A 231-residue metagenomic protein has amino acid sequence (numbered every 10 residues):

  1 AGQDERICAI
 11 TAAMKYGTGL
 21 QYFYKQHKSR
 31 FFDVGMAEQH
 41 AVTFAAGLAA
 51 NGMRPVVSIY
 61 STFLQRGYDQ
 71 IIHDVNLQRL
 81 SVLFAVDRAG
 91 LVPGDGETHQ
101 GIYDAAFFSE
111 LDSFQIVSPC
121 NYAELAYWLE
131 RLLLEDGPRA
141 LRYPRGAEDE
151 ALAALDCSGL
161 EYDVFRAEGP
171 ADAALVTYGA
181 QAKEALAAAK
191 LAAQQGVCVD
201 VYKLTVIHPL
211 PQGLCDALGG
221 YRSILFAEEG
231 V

Functional and structural regions predicted by a protein language model:
A1-Q3, G19-K25, I102-D112, A123-Q194 (+1 more regions): Glycine-/acidic-rich phosphate or pyrophosphate-binding loops and their flanking alpha/beta elements
A1-Y127, R131-G137, A147: Thiamine diphosphate
C8-I10, A173-V176, L225: Conserved beta-strand elements of the Class I
A13, R88-G90, R145-E148, G179-A180 (+2 more regions): Glycine-rich beta-alpha junction loops
A49-A50, P170-D172, G220-R222: Short acidic/histidine-rich motifs immediately flanking catalytic phosphotransfer sites in two-component signaling
S58, S223-G230: Periplasmic-binding protein-like
L83-D87, R142-P144, T177, A227-E228: Short beta-strand segments
Q194-I224: Core nucleotide-handling region used for phosphoryl-transfer chemistry
